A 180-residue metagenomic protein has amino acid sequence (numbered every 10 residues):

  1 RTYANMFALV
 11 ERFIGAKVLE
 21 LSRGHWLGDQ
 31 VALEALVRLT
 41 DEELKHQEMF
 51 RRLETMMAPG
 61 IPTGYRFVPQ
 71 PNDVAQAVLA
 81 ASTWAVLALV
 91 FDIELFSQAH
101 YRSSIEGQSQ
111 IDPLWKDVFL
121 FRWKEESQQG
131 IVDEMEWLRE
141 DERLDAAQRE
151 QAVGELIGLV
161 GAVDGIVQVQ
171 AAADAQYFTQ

Functional and structural regions predicted by a protein language model:
R1-Q180: Non-heme di-metal
